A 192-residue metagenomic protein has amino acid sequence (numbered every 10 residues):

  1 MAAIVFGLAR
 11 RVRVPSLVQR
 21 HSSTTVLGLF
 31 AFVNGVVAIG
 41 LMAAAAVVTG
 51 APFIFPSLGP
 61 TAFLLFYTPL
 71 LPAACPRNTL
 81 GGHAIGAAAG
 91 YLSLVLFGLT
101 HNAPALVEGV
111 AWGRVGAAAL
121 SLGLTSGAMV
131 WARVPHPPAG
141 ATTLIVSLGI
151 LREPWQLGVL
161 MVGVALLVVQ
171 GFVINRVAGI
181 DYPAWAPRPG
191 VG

Functional and structural regions predicted by a protein language model:
M1-H101, A105, W112, A119 (+2 more regions): Alpha-helical transmembrane segments and their membrane-interface boundaries that form or gate the permeation pathway
M42, T125, T143: Generic structural marker for isolated residues within well-ordered, non-membrane alpha-helices of soluble domains
I54-G59, H136-T142: Transmembrane helix boundary and interhelical junction motifs in multipass membrane proteins
T61-F63, T142-V146, A165: Hydrophobic transmembrane alpha-helices of multi-pass, membrane-embedded glycosylation machinery
L70-T79, A128-A139: Membrane-helix interface "capping/anchor" motifs
L94, A128-A132, A141-L148: Generic transmembrane alpha-helix signature in multi-pass membrane proteins, especially transporters/channels
H101-H136: Internal alpha-helical transmembrane segments of multi-pass membrane proteins
V134-A141, A178-P183: Juxtamembrane/interfacial segments flanking transmembrane helices
